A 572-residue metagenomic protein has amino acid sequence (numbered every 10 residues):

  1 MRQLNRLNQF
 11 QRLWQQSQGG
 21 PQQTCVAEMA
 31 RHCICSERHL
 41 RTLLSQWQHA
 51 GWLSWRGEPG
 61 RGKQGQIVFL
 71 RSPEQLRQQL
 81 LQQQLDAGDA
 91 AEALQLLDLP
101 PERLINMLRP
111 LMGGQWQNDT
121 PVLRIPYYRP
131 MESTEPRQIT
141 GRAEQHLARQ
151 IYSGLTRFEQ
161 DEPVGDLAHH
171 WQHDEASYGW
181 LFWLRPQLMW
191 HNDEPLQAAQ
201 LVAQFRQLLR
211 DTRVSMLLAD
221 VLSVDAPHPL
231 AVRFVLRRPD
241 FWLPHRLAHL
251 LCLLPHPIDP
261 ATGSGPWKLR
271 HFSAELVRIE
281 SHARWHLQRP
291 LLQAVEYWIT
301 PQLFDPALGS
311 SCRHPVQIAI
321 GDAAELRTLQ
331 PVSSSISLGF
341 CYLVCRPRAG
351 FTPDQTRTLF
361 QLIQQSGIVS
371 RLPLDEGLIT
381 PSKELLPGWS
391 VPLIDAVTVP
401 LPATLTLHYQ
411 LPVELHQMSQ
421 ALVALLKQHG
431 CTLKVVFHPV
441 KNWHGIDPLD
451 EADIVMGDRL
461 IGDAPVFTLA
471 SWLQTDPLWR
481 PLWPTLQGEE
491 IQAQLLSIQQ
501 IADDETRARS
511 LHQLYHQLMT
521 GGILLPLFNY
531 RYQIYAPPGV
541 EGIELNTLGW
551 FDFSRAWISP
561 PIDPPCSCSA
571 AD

Functional and structural regions predicted by a protein language model:
Q18-P21, R41-L43, T140-R142, L147 (+1 more regions): Aromatic- and charge-enriched surface segment that lines or borders ligand/interaction sites
G19-E28, C33-T42, G51, W55-G57 (+1 more regions): Ligand/substrate-recognition segments at binding pockets and active sites
Q48, E58, T358-P392, Q417-A421 (+1 more regions): Detector for C-terminal structural segments
P126-H173, A570: N-terminal lobe/hinge region of extracytoplasmic solute-binding protein
P130-E144, E194, L243-H249, Y535-D552: A structural "hinge/loop" feature
V214-L276: Surface-exposed binding/hinge segments that line and control ligand-binding clefts or catalytic entry sites
E280-A283, S335-T358: A bilobed periplasmic-binding-protein/Venus flytrap-type ligand-binding module shared by bacterial periplasmic
R284-L326: Ligand-site clamp/hinge motif
